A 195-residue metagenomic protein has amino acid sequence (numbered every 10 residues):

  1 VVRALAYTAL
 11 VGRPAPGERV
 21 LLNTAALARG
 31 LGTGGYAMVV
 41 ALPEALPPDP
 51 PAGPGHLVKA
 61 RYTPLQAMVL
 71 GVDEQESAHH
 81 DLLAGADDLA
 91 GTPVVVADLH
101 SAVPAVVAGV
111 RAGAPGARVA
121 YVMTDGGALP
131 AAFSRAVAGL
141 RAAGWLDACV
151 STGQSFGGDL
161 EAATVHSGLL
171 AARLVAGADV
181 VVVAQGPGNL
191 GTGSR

Functional and structural regions predicted by a protein language model:
V1-G91: Extended, charged alpha/beta regions that create polyanion-binding interfaces
P16-R19, A105-G109, R135, G139 (+1 more regions): Alpha-helical scaffold segments in soluble metabolic enzymes
R29, E44-P48, V119-Y121, W145-C149 (+1 more regions): Glycine-rich loops and low-complexity Gly/Arg-rich segments that provide flexible linkers or classic glycine-based
R29, L129, N189-G191: Flexible loop/turn segments at secondary-structure boundaries
G32, A105-V106, T192-S194: Short glycine-/acidic-enriched loop or helix-start segments at secondary-structure transitions that form or flank
L70-A162: Phosphate-binding glycine-rich loops and their immediate beta-loop-alpha structural context
W145-R195: Glycine-rich anion/phosphate-binding loop at the beta-strand->alpha-helix junction
